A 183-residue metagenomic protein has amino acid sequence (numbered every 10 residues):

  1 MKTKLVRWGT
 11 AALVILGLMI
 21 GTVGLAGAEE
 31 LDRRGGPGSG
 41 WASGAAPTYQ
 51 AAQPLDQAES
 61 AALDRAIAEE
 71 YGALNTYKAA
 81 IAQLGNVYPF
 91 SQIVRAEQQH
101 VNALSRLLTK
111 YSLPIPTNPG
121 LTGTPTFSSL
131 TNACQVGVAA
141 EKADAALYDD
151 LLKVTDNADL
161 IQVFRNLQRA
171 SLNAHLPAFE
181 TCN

Functional and structural regions predicted by a protein language model:
K2-A12: Bacterial N-terminal signal peptides that target proteins for export
L5, L31-D32: Intrinsically disordered, low-complexity sequence elements enriched in Ser/Thr/Gly/Pro
A12-G21: Bacterial N-terminal signal peptides
G27-E29: Boundary of Sec targeting at the N-terminus
R33-N183: All-alpha RGS (Regulator of G-protein Signaling) helical domain and cognate RGS-like helical scaffolds
